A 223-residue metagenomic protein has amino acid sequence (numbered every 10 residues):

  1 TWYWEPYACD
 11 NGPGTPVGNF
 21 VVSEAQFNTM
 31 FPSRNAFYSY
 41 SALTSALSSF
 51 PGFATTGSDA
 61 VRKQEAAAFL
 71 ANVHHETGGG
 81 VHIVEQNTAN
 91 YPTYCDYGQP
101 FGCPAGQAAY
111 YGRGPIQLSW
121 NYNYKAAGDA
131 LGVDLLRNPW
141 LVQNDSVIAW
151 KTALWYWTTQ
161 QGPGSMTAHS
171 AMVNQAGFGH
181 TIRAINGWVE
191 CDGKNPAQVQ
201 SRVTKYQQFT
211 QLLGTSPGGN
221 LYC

Functional and structural regions predicted by a protein language model:
N11-P16: Extracellular fibronectin type III
V17-A42, T55-T56, Q64-Y156, G177 (+1 more regions): Peptidoglycan-targeting cell-wall enzymes and recognition modules
T44-S48: Alpha-helical tetratricopeptide repeat
G52-E65, V81-Q86, G164-A176, P217-L221: Surface-exposed patches in mature extracellular/periplasmic domains of secreted proteins
L136, L141-T210: Extracellular low-complexity, Gly/Ser/Thr-rich intrinsically disordered linkers and protease-sensitive activation/hinge
K205-G218, Y222-C223: Substrate-binding and catalytic surfaces of secreted/luminal carbohydrate-active proteins
